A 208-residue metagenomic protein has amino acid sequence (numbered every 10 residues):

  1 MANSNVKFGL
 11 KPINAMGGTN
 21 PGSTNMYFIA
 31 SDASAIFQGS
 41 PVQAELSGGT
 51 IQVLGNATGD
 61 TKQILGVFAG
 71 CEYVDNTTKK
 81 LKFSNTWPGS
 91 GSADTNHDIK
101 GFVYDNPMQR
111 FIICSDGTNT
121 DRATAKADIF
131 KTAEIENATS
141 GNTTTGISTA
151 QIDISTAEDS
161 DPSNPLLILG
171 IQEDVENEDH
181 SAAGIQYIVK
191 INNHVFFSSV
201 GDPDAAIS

Functional and structural regions predicted by a protein language model:
M1-S208: Surface-exposed, low-hydrophobicity beta-strand/loop segments enriched in small/polar/acidic residues
